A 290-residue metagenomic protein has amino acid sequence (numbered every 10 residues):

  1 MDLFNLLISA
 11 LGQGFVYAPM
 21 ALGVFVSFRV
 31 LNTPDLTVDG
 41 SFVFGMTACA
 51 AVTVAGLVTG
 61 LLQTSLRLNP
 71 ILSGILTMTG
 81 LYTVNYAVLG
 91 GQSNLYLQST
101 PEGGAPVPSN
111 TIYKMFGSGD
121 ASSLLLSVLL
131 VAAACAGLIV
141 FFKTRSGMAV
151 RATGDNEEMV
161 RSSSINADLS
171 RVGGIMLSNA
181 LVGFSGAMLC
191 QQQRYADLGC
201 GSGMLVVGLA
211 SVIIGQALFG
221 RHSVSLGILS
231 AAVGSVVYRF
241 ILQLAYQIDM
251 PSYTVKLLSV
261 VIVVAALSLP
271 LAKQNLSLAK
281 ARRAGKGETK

Functional and structural regions predicted by a protein language model:
M1-P19, P108-D120: Membrane-interfacial amphipathic/re-entrant helices at transmembrane-helix boundaries
V24, A50-T79, V84, P101 (+3 more regions): Alpha-helical transmembrane segments within multi-pass membrane transporters and channels
F28-L66, L89-G90, N94, G104 (+2 more regions): Membrane-embedded helix boundary and interhelical linker motif in transport proteins
P70, G74-L76, L81-K143, G173 (+2 more regions): Transmembrane helix-bundle core of multi-pass membrane transporters and related energy-transducing complexes
P70-L72, S123-V128, R171, C200-V207 (+1 more regions): Loop-to-transmembrane alpha-helix initiation sites
D120-G201, L205: Helix-loop-helix "hairpin" substructures at the membrane interface of multi-pass membrane proteins
D155-S162, N166-L169, I241-K290: Cytosolic-side transmembrane-helix boundaries in multi-pass membrane proteins
V182, G186-K256: Transmembrane alpha-helical segments in multi-pass inner-membrane proteins
